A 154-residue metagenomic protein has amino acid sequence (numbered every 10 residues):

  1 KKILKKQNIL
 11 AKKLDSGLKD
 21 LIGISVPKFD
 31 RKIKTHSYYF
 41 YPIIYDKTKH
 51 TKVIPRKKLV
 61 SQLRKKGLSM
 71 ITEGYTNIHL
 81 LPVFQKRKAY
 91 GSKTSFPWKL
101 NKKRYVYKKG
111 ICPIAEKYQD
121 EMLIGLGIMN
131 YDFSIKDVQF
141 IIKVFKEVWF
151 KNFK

Functional and structural regions predicted by a protein language model:
K1-K154: PLP-dependent aminotransferase class I/II
